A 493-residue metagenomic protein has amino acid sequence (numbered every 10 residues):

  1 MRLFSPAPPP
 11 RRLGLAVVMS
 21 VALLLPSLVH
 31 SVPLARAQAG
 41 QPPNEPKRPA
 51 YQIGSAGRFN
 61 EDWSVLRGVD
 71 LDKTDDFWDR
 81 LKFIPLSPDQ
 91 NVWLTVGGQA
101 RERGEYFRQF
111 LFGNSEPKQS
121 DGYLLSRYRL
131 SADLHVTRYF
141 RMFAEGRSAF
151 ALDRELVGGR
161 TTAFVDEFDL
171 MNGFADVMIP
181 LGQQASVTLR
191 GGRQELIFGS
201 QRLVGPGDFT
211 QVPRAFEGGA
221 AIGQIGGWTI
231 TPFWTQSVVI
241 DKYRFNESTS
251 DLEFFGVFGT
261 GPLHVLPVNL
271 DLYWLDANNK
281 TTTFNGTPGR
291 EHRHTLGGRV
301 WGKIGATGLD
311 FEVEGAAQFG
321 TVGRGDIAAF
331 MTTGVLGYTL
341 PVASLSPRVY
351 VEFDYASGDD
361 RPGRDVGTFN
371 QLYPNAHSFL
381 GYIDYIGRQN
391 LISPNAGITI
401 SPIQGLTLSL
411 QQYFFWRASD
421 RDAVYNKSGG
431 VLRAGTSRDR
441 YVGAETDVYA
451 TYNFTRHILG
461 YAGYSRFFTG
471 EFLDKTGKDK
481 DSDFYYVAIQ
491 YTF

Functional and structural regions predicted by a protein language model:
M1-L13: N-terminal secretory signal peptides that target proteins for export/translocation
R2-F4, V21-S120, S131, T137 (+2 more regions): N-terminal periplasmic/intermembrane-space "pro-region" immediately following the signal or transit peptide
P49-R58, D62-K73, G286, Q318 (+1 more regions): Extracellular/periplasmic loop regions
I53, L71-D89, S131-R138, D176-G182 (+11 more regions): Outer-membrane beta-barrel proteins
Y106-S126, L134-A185, R202-G205, T283-N285 (+4 more regions): Surface-exposed loop and membrane-interface regions of Gram-negative outer-membrane beta-barrel proteins
F107-L111, A151-L156, E195-R202, F233-I240 (+5 more regions): Flexible, solvent-exposed coil segments and beta strand-coil junctions, predominantly the extracellular/periplasmic
Q183-L189, R202-P362, F414, R421 (+3 more regions): Signature for the C-terminal beta-barrel architecture of outer-membrane proteins
T455-A488, T492: Predominantly the C-terminal beta-signal and adjacent terminal strand-loop region of outer-membrane beta-barrel
